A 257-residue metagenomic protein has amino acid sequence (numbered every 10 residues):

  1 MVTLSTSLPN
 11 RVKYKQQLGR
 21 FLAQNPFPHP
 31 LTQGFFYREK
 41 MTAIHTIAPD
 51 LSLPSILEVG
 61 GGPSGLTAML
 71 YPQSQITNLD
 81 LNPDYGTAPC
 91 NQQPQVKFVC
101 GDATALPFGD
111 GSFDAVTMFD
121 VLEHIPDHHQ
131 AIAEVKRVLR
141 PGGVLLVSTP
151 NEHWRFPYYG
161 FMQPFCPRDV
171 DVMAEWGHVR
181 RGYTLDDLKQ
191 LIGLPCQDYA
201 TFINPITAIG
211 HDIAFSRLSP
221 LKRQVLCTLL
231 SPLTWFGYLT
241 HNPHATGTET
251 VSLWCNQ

Functional and structural regions predicted by a protein language model:
V2-E39, P126-E134, V144-C255: S-adenosyl-L-methionine-dependent methyltransferase catalytic module, highlighting the catalytic core
T42-Y159, S252-W254: Conserved SAM-binding loop
